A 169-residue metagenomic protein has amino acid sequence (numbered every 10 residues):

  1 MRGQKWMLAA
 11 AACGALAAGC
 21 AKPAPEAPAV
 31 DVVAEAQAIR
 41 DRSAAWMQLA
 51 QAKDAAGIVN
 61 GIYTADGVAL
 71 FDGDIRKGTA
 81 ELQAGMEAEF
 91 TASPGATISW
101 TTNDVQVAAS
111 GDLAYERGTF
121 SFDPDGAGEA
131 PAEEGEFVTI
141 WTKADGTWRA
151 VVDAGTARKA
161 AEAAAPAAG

Functional and structural regions predicted by a protein language model:
M1-A9: Bacterial N-terminal signal peptides that target proteins for export
A9-A17: Bacterial N-terminal signal peptides
C20-G61, E162-G169: Short, low-complexity N-terminal intrinsically disordered segments enriched in polar/charged residues
A21-K22, E134-A161: Short beta-strand edge/turn micro-motifs at domain boundaries
V33-A38, A55-S110, T119, P131-A132: A solvent-exposed, acidic/Ser-Thr-rich amphipathic alpha-helical stretch
S43, M47-D54, D66, M86-P94 (+3 more regions): Sec/Tat-exported extracytoplasmic proteins
V107-A114, W141-T147: A short, structured loop/turn motif at beta-sheet edges
F122-G126, W141: Beta-strand elements of well-folded, non-transmembrane domains
